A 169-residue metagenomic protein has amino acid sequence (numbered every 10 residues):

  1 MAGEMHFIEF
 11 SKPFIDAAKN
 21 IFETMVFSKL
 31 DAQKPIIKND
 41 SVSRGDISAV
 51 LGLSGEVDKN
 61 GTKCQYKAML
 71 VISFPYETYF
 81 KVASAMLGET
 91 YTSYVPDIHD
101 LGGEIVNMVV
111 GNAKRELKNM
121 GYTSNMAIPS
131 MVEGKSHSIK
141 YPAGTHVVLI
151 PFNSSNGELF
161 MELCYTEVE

Functional and structural regions predicted by a protein language model:
M1-E169: N-terminal auxiliary interaction/assembly segments of multi-subunit proteins
